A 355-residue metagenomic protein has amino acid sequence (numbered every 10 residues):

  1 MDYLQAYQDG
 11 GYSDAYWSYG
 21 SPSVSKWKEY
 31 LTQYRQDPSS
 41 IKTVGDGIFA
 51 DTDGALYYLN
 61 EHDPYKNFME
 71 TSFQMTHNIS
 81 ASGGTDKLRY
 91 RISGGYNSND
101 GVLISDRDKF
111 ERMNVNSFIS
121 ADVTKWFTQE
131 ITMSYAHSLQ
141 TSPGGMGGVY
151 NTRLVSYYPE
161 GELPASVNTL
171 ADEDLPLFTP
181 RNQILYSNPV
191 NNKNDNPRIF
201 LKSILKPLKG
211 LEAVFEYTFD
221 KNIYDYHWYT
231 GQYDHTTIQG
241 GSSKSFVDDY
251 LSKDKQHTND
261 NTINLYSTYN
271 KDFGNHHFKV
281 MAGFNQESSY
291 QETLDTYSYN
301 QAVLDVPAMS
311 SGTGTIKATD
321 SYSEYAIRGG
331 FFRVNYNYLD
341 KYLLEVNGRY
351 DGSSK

Functional and structural regions predicted by a protein language model:
M1-N60, N97, G101-R198, V214-R328: Surface-exposed loop/interface segments of Gram-negative outer-membrane beta-barrel transport/assembly proteins
F68-S72, Y322-S323: Short Gly/Pro-enriched turn/cap motifs at secondary-structure boundaries
E70-T71, A81-T85: Outer-membrane beta-barrel initiation region
Q74, T85-D86, S120-T128, K206-L208 (+2 more regions): Outer-membrane beta-barrel channels and translocator barrels
N78-S82, S93, F118, F200-K202 (+4 more regions): Outer-membrane beta-barrel architecture
Y96-D100, L344-S353: Transmembrane beta-strand segments that form the barrel wall of outer-membrane beta-barrel proteins
I104, S354-K355: Solvent-exposed loop/turn segments connecting transmembrane beta-strands in outer-membrane beta-barrel proteins
E216, G283, F332-N337, L344-N347: Exposed, low-structure sequence patches enriched in small/polar residues
